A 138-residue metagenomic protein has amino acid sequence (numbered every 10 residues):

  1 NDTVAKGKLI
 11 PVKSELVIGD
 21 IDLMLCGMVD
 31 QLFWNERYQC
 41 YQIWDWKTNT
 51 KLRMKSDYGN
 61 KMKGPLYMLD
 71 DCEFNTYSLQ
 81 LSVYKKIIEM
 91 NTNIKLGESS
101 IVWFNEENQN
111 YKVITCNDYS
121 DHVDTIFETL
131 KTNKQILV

Functional and structural regions predicted by a protein language model:
N1-L66: Catalytic cores of nuclease domains that cleave nucleic-acid phosphodiester backbones
D70-V138: Metal-dependent nuclease catalytic regions and adjoining charged, substrate-binding loops involved in nucleic-acid end
